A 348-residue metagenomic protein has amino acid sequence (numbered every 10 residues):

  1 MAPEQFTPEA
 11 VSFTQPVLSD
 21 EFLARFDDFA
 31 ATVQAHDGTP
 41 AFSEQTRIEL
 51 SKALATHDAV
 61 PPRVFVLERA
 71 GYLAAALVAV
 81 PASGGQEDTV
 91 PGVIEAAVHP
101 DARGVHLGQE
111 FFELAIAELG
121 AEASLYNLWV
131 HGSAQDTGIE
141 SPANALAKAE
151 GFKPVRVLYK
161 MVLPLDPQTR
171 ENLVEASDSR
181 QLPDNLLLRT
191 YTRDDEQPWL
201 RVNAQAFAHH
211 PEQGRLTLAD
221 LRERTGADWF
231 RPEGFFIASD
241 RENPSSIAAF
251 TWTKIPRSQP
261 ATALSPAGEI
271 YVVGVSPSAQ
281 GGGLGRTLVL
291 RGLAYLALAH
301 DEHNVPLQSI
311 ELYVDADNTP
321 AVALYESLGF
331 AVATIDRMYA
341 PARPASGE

Functional and structural regions predicted by a protein language model:
M1-F6, S83-G85, P100-D184, Y339-P341: Acyl-donor-binding surface of acyltransferase catalytic domains
M1-K52, E175-G214: Short amphipathic alpha-helix that is part of the acyltransferase structural core
Q15-P16, A30-S133, A248-A267: Conserved donor-binding loop and adjoining core beta-sheet/short helix segment in diverse acyl/aminoacyl transferases
V98, V273-V275, V314: Hydrophobic adenine-recognition pocket in adenosine-nucleotide-binding enzymes
G104-E118, V272-P277, G281-L298, V322-S327: Conserved acetyl-CoA-binding loop-helix of GNAT-fold acetyltransferases
N144-N172, L290-A294, H303-E348: Active-site/acyl-donor-binding loops of N-acyltransferases
W199, S245-T251, Q259-P266, A279-G283 (+3 more regions): Extended hydrophobic-aromatic, low-complexity segments
A204-S258, V273: Phosphate-binding active sites in nucleotide-utilizing proteins
